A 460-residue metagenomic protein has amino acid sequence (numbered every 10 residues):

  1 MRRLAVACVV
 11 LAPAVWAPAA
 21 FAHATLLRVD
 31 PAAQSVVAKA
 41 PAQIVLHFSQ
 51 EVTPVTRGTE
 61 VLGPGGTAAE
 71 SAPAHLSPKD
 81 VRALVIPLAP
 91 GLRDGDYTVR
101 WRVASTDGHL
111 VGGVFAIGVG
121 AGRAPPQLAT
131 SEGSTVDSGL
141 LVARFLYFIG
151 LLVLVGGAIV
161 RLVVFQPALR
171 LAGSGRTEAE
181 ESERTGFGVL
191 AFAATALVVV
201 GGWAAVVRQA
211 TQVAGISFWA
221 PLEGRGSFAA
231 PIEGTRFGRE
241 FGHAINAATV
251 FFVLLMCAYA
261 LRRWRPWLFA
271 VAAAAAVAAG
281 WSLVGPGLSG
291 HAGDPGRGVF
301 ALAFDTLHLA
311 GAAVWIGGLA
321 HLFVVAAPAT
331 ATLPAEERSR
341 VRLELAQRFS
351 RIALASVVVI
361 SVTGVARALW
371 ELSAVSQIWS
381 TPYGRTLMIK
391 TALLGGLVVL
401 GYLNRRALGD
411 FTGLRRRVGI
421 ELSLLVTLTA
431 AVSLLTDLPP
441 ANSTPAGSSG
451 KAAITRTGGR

Functional and structural regions predicted by a protein language model:
M1-R3, A270: N-terminal membrane topogenic signal
A5-W16: Bacterial N-terminal signal peptides
A17-F21, T25-L27, T53, K79 (+1 more regions): Polytopic transmembrane helical bundles with strong interfacial aromatic enrichment
F21-A40: N-terminal edge beta-strand
A32, S49, A89: Residue-level recognition of the GNAT/N-acetyltransferase active site
Q34, G65-T67, G108: Detector for glycine-centered tight turns/loop "hinges" at secondary-structure junctions
A42-I44, Y97: Hydrophobic core residues within well-ordered beta-strands of beta-rich domains
I44-P73: Short, surface-exposed alpha-helix to beta-strand junction/turn motifs within ectodomains of secreted and cell-envelope
